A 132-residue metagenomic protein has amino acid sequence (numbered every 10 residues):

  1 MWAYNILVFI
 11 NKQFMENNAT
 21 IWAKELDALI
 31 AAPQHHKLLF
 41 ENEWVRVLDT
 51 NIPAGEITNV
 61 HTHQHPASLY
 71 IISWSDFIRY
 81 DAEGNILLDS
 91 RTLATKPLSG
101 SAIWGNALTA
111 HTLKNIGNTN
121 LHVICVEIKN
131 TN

Functional and structural regions predicted by a protein language model:
F9-L48, I57-V60, L87-S99, I103-A110 (+2 more regions): A short, N-terminal "cap"/entry segment at the start of jelly-roll beta-barrel domains of the cupin/DSBH fold
I10-N11, A67, A82, L121: A ubiquitous, low-specificity "background" feature that marks scattered single residues across proteins without
I52: Conformational-control "hinges and anchors"
G55-S68: A short beta-loop-beta micro-motif enriched in histidine and acidic residues
H65-N85: Glycine- and acidic-residue-biased ligand/ion/polar-headgroup-sensing regions
